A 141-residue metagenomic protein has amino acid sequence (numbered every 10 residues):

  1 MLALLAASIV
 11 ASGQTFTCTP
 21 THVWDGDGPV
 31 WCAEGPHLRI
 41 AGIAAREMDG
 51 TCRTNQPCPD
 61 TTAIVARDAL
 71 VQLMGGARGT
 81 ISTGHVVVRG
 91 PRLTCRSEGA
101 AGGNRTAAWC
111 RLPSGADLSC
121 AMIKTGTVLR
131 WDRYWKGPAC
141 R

Functional and structural regions predicted by a protein language model:
L2-R141: Small beta-barrel nucleic-acid-binding modules, primarily SNase/OB-fold domains and secondarily Tudor-like barrels
